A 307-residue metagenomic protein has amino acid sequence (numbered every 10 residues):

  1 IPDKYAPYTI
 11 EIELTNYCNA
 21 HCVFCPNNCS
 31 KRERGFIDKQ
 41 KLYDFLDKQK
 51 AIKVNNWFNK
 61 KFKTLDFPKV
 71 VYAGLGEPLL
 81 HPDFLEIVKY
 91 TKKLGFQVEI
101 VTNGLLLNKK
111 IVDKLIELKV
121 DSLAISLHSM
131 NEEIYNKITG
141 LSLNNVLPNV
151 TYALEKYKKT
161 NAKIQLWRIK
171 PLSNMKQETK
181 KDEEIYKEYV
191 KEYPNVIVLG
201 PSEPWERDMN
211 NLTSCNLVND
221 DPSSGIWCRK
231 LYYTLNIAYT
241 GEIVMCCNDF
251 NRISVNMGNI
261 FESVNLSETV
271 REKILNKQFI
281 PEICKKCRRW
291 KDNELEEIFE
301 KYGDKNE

Functional and structural regions predicted by a protein language model:
I1-S122, I138-N144, P148, E294-E307: Conserved alpha-helical substructure of the radical SAM core
K4, S224-R229: Short loop/turn motifs at secondary-structure junctions and domain boundaries
I10, K230-Y233: Short loop/turn microsegments at loop-to-beta-strand junctions
C18, C22-C25, C228, C246-C247 (+1 more regions): Short cysteine clusters
A20, M130-E133, V244, V255: Glycine-centered loop/turn positions within well-structured domains that cap or flank conserved ligand/cofactor-binding
H81-N219: Conserved AdoMet/S-adenosylmethionine-binding subsite of the radical SAM
N149, A153-K163, Y189-S223, E242-I298 (+1 more regions): C-terminal accessory region of radical SAM enzymes
I237-T240: Short, acidic, Ser/Thr-enriched surface-loop or helix-capping motifs
